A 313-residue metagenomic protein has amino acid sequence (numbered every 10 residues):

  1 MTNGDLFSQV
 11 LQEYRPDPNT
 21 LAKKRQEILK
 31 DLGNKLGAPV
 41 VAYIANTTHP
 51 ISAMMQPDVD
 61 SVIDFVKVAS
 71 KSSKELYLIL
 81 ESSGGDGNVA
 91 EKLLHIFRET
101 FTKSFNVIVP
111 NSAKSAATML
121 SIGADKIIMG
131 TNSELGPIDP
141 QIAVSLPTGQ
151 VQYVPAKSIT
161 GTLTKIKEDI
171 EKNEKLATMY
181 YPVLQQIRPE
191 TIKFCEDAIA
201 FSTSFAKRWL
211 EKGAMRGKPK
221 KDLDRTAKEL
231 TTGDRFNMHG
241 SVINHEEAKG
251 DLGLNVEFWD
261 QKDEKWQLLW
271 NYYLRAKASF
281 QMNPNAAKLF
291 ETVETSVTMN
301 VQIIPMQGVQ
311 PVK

Functional and structural regions predicted by a protein language model:
M1-S112, T118-K313: Terminal-region recognition feature
